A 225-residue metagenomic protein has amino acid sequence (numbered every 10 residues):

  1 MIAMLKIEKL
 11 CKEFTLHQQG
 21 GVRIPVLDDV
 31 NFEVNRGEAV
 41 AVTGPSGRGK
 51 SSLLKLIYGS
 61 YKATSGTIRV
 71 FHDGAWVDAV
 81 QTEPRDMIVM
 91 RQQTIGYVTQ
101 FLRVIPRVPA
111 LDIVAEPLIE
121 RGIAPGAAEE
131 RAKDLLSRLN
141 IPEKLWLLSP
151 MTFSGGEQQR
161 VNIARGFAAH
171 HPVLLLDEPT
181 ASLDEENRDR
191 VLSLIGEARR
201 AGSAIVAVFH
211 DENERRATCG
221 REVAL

Functional and structural regions predicted by a protein language model:
T43-P45: The feature captures the beta-strand-to-loop junction immediately N-terminal to the Walker
Y58: Helix-to-loop junction immediately C-terminal to a conserved catalytic motif
W76-G96: ABC ATPase NBD coupling module
F101, V108-I119: Q-loop/switch helix immediately C-terminal to the Walker
A127-K144: Conserved ABC ATPase "signature" region
S149-F153, E157: Conserved ABC ATPase signature
G166-F167: ABC ATPase C-loop
L174-D177: Catalytic Walker B motif of ABC-type/P-loop ATPase nucleotide-binding domains
